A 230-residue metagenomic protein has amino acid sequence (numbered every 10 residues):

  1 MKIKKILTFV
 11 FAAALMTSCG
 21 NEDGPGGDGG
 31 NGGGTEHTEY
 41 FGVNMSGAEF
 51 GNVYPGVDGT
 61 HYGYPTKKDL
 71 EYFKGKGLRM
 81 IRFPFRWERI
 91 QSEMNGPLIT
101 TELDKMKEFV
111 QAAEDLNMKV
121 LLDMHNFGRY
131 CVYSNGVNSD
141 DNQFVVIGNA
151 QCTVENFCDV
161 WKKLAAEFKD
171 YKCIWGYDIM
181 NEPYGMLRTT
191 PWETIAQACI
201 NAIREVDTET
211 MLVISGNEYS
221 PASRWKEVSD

Functional and structural regions predicted by a protein language model:
M1-K4, G30, D104: Generic cytosolic/nucleocytoplasmic N-terminal low-complexity/intrinsically disordered segments
M1-T17: Sec-dependent bacterial lipoprotein signal peptides
L15-G33: Bacterial Sec-dependent N-terminal signal peptides
T35-M211, G216-R224: Active-site mouth of glycoside hydrolases
D230: Aromatic- and acid-rich polysaccharide-binding/catalytic face of secreted or lumenal carbohydrate-active enzymes
